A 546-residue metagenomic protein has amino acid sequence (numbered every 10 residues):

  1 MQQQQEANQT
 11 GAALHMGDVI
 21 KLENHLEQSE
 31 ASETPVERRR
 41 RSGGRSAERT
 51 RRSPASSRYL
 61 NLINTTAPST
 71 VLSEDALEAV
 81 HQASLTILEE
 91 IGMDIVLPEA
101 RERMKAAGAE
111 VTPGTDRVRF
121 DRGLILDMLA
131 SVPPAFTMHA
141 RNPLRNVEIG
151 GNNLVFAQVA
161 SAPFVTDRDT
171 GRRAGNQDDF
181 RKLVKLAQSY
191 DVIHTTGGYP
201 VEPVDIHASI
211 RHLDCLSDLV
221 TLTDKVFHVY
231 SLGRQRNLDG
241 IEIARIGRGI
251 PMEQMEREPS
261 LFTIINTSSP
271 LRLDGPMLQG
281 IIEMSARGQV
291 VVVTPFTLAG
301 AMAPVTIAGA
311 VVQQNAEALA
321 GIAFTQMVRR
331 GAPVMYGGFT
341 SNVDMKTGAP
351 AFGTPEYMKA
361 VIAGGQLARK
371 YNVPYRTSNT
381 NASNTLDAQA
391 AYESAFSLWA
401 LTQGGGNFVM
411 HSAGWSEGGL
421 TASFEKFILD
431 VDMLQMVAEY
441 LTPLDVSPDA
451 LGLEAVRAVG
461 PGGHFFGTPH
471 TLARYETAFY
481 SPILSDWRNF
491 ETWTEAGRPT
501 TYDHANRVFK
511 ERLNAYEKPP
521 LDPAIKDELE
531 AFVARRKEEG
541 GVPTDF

Functional and structural regions predicted by a protein language model:
Q2-Q4, K21-L22, E30, V36 (+5 more regions): Catalytic-core signal marking the mid-to-C-terminal active-site face
Q2-R58, V111-P113, R117-R119, F136-A140 (+4 more regions): Long, compositionally biased, glycine/small-hydrophobic-enriched stretches that function as flexible linkers, tethers
S56-I63, E74-L85, E148-D169, Y199 (+1 more regions): N-terminal small/glycine-rich loop or linker at the start of catalytic domains across soluble metabolic enzymes
S57-V132: N-terminal alpha-helical transmembrane segments of multi-pass membrane transport and channel/translocase proteins
Y59-N64, K105-T112, L298-A299, S341-D344 (+5 more regions): Short acidic (Asp/Glu) and glycine-rich catalytic loops that position anionic groups and cofactors
E89, R101, E110, D116-P295 (+2 more regions): Catalytic alpha/beta active-site cores
I264-M433: Glycine-rich anion/phosphate-binding loop at the beta-strand->alpha-helix junction
